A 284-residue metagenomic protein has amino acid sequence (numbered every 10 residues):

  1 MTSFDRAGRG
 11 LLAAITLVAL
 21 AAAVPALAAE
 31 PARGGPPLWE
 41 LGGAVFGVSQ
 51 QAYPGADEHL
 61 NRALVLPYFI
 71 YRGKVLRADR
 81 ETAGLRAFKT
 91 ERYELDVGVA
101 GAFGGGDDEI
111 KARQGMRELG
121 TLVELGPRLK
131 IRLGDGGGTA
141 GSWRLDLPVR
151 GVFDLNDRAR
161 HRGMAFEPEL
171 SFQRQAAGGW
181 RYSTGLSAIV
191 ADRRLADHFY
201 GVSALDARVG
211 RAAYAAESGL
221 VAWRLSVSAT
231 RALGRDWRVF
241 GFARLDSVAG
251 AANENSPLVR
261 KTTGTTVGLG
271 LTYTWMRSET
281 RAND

Functional and structural regions predicted by a protein language model:
L27-V75, D107, T272, M276: Short glycine/proline- and aromatic-enriched beta-strand/turn motifs that initiate or cap beta-hairpins
A28-W39, P54-G55, K74-E94, G134-W143 (+4 more regions): Short loop/turn motifs that connect adjacent beta-strands in outer-membrane beta-barrel proteins
W39, H59-V65, E91, L119-L125 (+3 more regions): Residues that define the transmembrane beta-barrel architecture of outer-membrane proteins
W39-V45, V65, L76-A78, Y93-V97 (+6 more regions): Transmembrane beta-strands of outer-membrane beta-barrel proteins
G47-Q51, Y71-G73, V99-G105, I131-L133 (+5 more regions): Transmembrane beta-strands of outer-membrane beta-barrel pores
Q51-P54, A83, K111-G115, V152-R158 (+2 more regions): Extracellular loop and loop/strand-boundary signature of outer-membrane beta-barrel proteins
L66-Y68, T262-D284: Outer-membrane beta-barrel "beta-signal"
I131, D157-R238, S247-N253, L258: Outer-membrane beta-barrel transmembrane domain signature
